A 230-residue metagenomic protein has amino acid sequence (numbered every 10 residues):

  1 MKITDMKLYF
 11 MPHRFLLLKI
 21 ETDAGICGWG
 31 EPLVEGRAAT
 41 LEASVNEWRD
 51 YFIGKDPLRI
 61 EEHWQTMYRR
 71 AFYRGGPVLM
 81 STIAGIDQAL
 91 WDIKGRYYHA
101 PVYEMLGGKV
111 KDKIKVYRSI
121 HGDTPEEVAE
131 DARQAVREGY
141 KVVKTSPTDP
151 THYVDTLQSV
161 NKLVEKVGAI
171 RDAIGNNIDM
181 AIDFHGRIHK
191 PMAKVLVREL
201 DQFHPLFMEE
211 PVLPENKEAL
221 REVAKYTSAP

Functional and structural regions predicted by a protein language model:
M1-W29, L33: Structured beta-strand/loop patches that form or line metal/cofactor-binding pockets in enzymes
I3, G25, W48, I86 (+4 more regions): Conserved, mostly hydrophobic/aromatic
K7-F10, T82, R137: Short Gly/Pro-enriched turn/cap motifs at secondary-structure boundaries
L18, A24, R59, Y97 (+4 more regions): Ligand-binding pocket scaffold of soluble enzyme catalytic domains
D23-Y97: Metal- or metallocofactor-binding catalytic centers and their adjacent structured scaffolds across diverse enzyme
G54, A100, Y140, A229: Short glycine/serine/threonine/alanine-rich loop segments
D87-D123, E127: Glycine-rich, aromatic-flanked loop segments that form ligand/cofactor-binding clefts across common enzyme folds
K113-T227: Metal-dependent enolase-superfamily TIM-barrel catalytic cores that perform enediolate-based chemistry
